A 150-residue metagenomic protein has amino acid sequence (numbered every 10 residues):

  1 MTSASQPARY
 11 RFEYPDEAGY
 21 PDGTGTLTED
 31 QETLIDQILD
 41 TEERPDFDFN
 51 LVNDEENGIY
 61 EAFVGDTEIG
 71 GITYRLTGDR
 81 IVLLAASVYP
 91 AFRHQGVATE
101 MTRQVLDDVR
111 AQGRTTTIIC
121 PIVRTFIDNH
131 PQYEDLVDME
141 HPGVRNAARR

Functional and structural regions predicted by a protein language model:
M1-L76, R80-A91, D108-A111, T115-I118 (+1 more regions): Non-catalytic substrate-recognition and accessory regions of acyl/acetyltransferase enzymes
E13-P15, V97, D128: General helical structural elements
H94-D107: Conserved acetyl-CoA-binding loop-helix of GNAT-fold acetyltransferases
R110, R114, P121-A147: Conserved active-site alpha-helix within GNAT-family acetyltransferase domains
